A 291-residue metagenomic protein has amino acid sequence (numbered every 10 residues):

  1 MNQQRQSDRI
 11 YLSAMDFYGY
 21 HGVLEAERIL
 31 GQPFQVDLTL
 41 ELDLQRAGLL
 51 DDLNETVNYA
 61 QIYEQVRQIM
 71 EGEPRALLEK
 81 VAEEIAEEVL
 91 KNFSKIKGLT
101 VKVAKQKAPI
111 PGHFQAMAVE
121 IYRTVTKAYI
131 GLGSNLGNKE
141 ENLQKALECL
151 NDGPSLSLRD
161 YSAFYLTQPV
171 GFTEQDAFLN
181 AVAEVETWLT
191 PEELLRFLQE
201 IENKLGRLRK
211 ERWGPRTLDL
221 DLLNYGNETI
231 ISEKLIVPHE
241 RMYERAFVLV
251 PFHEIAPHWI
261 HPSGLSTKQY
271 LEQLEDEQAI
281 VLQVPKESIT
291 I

Functional and structural regions predicted by a protein language model:
M1-I130, S134: N-terminal, polar/charged subdomain of small-to-medium soluble alpha/beta proteins
L40-L42, S134, E184-T187, N224-N227: Short beta-strand-to-loop capping motifs
D43-G48, K127, V170-A177, E200-I291: Flexible, gly/pro- and Lys/Arg-enriched active-site loops
G48-A60, N151-T190: Short, surface-exposed acidic-centric catalytic microdomains
L53, K145-L150, L194-I201: Short amphipathic alpha-helices in soluble, non-transmembrane regions that often serve as interface/regulatory elements
L90-G98, N151-L158, L205: Short secondary-structure junctions
V125-G153, S162-L166: N-terminal beta1-alpha1 ligand-phosphate binding loop
